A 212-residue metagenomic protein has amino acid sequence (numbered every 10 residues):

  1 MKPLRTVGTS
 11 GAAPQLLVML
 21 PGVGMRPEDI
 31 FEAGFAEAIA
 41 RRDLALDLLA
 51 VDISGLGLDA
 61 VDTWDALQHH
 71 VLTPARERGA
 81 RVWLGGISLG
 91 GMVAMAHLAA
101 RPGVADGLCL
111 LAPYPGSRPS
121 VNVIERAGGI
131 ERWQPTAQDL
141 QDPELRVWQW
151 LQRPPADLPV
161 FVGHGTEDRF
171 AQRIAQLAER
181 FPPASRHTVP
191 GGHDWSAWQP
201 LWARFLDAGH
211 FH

Functional and structural regions predicted by a protein language model:
M1-D43, G57: Short, surface-exposed "cap/lid" segments of acyl-processing enzymes
V18-V23, G85, G163-G165: Short hydrophobic segments within beta-strands
V23, D59-A60, R169-H212: C-terminal catalytic histidine-bearing segment of alpha/beta-hydrolase fold enzymes
D52, L111-Y114, G163: Alpha/beta-hydrolase-fold catalytic nucleophile elbow
L58-E77: Alpha/beta-hydrolase active-site loop
G85-A94: Gly/Ala-rich beta-loop-alpha elbow adjacent to hydrolase catalytic centers
A96-L140, T188, W198-Q199: Hydrolase active-site cap/lid region
I130-P182: The feature captures the conserved acid-bearing segment of alpha/beta-hydrolase catalytic domains
